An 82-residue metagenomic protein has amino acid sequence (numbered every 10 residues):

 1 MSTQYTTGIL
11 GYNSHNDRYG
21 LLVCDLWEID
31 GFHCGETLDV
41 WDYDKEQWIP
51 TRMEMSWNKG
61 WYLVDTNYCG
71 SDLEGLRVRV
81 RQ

Functional and structural regions predicted by a protein language model:
S2-T3, D42-R52: Short coil-to-beta-strand transition motifs
T3-D30: Mixed-charge, Lys/Arg-rich low-complexity intrinsically disordered regions
L10, D39-D44, E54-W57: Short beta-rich binding modules
R18-C24, L38, G60-L63: Short polybasic amphipathic segments
D25-F32, P50-M55: Short linear motifs in intrinsically disordered
E28-Y43: Short coil-to-beta transition motif at edge beta-strands of beta-rich domains
Q47-Q82: Short, compact, well-ordered microdomains
